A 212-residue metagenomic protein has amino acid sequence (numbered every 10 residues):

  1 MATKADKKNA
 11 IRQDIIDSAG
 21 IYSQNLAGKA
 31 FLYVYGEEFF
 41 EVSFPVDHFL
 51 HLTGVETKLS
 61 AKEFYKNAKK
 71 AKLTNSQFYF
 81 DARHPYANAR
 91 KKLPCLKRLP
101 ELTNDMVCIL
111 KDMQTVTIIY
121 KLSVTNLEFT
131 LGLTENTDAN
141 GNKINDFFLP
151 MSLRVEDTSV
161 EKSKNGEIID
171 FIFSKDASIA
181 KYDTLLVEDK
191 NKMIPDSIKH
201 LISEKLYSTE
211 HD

Functional and structural regions predicted by a protein language model:
M1-I118, S123-T125, F173-D212: An acidic, glycine-rich, mixed-charge low-complexity segment common to nucleic-acid enzymes
T130-D189: Compact beta-sheet-dominated globular domain cores
